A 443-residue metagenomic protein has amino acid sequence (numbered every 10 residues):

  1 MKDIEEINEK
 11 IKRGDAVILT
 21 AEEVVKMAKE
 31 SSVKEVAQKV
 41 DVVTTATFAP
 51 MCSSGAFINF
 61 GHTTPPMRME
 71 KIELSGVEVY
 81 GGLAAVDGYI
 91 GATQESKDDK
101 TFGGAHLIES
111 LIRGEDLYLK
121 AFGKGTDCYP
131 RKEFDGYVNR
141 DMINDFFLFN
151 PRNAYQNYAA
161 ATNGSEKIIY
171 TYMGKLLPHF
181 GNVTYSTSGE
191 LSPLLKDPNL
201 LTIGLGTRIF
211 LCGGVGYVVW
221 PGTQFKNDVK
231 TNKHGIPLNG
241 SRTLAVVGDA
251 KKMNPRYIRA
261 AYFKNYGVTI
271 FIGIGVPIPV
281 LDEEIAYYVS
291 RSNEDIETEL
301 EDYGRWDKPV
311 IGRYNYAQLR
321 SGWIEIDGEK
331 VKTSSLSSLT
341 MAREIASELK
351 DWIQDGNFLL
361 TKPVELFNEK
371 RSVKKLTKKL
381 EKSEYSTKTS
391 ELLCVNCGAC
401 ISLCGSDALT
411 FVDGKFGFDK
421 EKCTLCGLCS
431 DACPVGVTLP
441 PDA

Functional and structural regions predicted by a protein language model:
D3-K10, V17: Short acidic, low-complexity intrinsically disordered linear motifs used for protein-protein interactions
E23-T63: Translation machinery proteins
S32-V40, M69-E384, A399, D413: Conserved mixed alpha/beta catalytic, RNA-binding, or beta-rich assembly cores of soluble enzyme, regulatory
Y385-L393: Acidic, Ser/Thr/Pro/Gly-enriched interdomain connector segments
L393, L403, E421-K422, A432: Short pre-active-site segment immediately N-terminal to redox-active cysteine/selenocysteine motifs in thiol-based
A399-K415, L428-A443: Iron-sulfur cluster-binding cysteine motifs and their immediate structural context in ferredoxin-like electron-transfer
